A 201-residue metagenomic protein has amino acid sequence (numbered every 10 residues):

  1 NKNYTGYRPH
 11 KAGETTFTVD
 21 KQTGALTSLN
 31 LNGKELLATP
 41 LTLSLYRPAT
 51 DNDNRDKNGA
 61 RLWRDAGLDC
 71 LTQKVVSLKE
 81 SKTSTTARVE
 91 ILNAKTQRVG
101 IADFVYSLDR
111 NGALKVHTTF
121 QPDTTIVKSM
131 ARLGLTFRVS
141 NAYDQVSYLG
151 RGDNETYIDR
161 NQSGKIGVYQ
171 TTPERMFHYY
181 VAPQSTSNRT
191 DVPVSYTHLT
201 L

Functional and structural regions predicted by a protein language model:
N1-L199: Beta-strand/loop-rich accessory regions of lumenal/periplasmic or secreted enzymes, predominantly carbohydrate-active
